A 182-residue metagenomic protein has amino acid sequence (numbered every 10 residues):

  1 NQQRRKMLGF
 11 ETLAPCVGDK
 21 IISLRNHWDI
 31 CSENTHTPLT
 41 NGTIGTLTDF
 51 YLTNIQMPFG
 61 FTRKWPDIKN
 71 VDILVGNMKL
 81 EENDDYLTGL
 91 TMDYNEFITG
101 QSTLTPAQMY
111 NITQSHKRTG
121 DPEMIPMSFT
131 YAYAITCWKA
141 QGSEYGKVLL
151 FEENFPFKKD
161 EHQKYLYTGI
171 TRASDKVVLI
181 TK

Functional and structural regions predicted by a protein language model:
N1-K182: Core RecA-like ATPase module of SF1/SF2 helicases and allied nucleic-acid translocases
